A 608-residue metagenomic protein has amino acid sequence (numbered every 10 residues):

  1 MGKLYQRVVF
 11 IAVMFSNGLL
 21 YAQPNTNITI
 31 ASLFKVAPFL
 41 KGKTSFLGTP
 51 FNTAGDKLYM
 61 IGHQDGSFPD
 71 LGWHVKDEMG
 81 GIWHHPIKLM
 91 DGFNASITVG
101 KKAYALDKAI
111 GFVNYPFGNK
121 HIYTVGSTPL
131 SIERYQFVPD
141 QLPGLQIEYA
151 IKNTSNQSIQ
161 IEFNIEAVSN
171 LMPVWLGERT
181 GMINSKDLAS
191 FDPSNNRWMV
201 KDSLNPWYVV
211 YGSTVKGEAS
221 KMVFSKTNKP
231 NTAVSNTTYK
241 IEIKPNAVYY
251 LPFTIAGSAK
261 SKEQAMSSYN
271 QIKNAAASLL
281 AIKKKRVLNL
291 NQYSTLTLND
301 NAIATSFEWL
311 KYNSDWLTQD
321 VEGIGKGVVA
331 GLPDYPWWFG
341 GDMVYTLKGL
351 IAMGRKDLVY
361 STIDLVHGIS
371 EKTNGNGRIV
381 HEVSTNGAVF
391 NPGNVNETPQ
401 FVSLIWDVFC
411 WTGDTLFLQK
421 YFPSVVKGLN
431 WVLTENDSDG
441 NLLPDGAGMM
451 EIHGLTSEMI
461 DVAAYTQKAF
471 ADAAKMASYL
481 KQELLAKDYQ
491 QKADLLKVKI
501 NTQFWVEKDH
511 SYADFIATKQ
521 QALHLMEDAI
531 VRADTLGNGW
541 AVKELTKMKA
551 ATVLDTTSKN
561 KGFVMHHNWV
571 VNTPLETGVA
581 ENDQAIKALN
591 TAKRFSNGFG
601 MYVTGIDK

Functional and structural regions predicted by a protein language model:
M1-P24, Y149: Bacterial Sec-dependent N-terminal signal peptides
A22-L298, A302: Terminal accessory carbohydrate-recognition/targeting modules of carbohydrate-active enzymes
P139-D140, K229, D334-W338, P423 (+1 more regions): Short helix-capping and inter-helix turn/linker motifs at the boundaries of alpha-helical repeat units
K152-N153, I243-P245, Y249, P336-D439 (+3 more regions): Aromatic-rich carbohydrate-recognition surfaces in CAZymes
A259, T297-W337, S361-G393, N430-E458 (+1 more regions): Extended glycan-interaction surfaces of carbohydrate-active proteins
T295-T305, L350-I363, V408-V426, A474-D494 (+1 more regions): Structural helix-adjacent loops and short alpha-helical linkers that scaffold large soluble proteins
H453-A464, A473-A486, V498: Structured, solvent-exposed acidic/aromatic patches
